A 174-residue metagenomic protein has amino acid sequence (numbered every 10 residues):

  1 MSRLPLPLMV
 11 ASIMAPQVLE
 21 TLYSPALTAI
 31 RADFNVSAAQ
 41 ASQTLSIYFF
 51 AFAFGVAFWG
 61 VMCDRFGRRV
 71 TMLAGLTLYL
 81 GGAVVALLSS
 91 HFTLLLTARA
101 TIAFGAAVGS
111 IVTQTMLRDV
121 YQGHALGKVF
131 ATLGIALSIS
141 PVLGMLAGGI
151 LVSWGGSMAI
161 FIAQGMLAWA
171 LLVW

Functional and structural regions predicted by a protein language model:
L4-A38: Extracytoplasmic
T21, F49-A57, P141-V142: Residue-level signature of mid-helix packing/kink "hotspots" within the transmembrane helices of 12-pass Major
N35-S42, A131: Small-residue hotspots at the loop-to-helix junctions and early N-terminal turns of transmembrane alpha-helices
F54-T93: Conserved MFS/SLC helix-loop-helix module at the cytosolic interface between two early adjacent transmembrane helices
L76, L80-A83, A98-R99, G165-L172: A generic transmembrane-helix signature of 12-TM secondary carrier transporters
L94, A131-W174: Helix-loop-helix hairpin linking two adjacent transmembrane segments in secondary transporters
A98-L137: Cytoplasmic helix-loop-helix junction between adjacent transmembrane helices in 12-TM secondary transporters
